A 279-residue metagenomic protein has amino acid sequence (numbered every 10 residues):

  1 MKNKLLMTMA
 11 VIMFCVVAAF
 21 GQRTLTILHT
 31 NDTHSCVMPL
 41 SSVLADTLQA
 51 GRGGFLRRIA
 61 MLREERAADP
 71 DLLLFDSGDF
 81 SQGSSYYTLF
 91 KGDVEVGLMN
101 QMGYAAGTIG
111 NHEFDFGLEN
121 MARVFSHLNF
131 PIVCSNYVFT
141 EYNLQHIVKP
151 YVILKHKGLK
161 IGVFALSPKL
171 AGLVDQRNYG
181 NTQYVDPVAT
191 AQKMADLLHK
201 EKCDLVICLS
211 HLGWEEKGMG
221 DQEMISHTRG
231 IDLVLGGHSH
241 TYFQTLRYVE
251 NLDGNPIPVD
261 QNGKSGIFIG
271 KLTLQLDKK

Functional and structural regions predicted by a protein language model:
M1-T24: Bacterial Sec-dependent N-terminal signal peptides
G21-K279: Acidic, metal/ion-coordinating pockets
